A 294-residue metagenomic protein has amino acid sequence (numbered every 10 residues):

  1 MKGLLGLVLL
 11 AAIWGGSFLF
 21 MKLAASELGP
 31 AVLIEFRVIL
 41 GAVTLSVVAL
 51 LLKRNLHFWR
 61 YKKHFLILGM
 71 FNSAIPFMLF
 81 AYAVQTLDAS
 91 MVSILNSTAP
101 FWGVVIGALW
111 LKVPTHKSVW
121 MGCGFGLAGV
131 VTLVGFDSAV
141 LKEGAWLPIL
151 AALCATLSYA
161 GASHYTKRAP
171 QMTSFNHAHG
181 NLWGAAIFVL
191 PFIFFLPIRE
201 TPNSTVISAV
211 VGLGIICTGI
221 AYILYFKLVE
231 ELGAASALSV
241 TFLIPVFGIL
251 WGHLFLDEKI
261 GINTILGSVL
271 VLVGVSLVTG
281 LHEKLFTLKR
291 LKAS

Functional and structural regions predicted by a protein language model:
M1-L4, E27-A31, E35, H57-K63 (+3 more regions): Juxtamembrane helix-entry segments on the extracytoplasmic side of multipass membrane proteins
I13, S17-F18, S46-N96, T132 (+1 more regions): Specific transmembrane alpha-helical segments of multi-pass solute transporters/efflux pumps, especially DMT/EamA
A24, L33, R37, A83 (+7 more regions): Hydrophobic/aromatic residues within transmembrane alpha-helices of multi-pass small-molecule transporters
E27-I75, W102, L157-A162, A178-P197 (+2 more regions): Transmembrane alpha-helices of multi-pass small-molecule transport proteins
I34-F36, S73, F77, V92-T98 (+2 more regions): Helix-helix packing/entry segments at the starts of transmembrane helices
L45, G103-V105, L109, V140-L196 (+3 more regions): Transmembrane alpha-helical segments that form core, pore/gating elements of small-molecule transporters/exporters
L45, I106, T115-D137, F188-V189 (+3 more regions): Hydrophobic transmembrane alpha-helices of multi-pass small-molecule transport proteins
S46-L56, F80, A99-G124, V246-L266: C-terminal transmembrane-helix exit sites in multi-pass transporters
